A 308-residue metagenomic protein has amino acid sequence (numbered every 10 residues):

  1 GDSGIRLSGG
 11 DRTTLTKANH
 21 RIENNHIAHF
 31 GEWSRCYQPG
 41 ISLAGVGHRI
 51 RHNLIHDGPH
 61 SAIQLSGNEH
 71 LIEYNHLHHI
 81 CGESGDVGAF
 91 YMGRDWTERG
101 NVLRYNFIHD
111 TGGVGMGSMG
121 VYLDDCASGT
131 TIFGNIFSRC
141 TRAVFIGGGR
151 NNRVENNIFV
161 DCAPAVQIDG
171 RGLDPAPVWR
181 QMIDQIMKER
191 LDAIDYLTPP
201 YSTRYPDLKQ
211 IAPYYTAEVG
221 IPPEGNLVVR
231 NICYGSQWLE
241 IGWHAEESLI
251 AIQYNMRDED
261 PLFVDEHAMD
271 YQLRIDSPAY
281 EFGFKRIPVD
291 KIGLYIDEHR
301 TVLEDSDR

Functional and structural regions predicted by a protein language model:
G1-D270, P288, H299: Glycine- and acidic/polar-rich repeat regions and solenoidal domains
L273-T301: Active-site and glycan-interaction determinants of carbohydrate-active enzymes
D305-R308: Long, compositionally biased
